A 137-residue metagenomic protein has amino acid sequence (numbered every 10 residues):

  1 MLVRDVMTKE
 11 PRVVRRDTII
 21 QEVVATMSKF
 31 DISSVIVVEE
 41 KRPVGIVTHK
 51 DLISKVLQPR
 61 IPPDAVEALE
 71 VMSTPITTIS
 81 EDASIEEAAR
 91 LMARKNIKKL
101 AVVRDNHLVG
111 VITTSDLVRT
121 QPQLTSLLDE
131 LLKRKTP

Functional and structural regions predicted by a protein language model:
M1-E10, T48-T77, S84-A93, V111-P137: Tandem CBS (Bateman) regulatory domains
T8-D17, K41: Short N-terminal leader segment in a subset of presequences, especially plant chloroplast and some mitochondrial
V13-D31, T78-N96, V103, Q121: The conserved cystathionine-beta-synthase
I19-V23, V35-E39, I53-P59: Short, functional N-terminal and low-complexity linear motifs
M27-F30, V35-D51, M92, L100-S115: A glycine-centered beta-loop-beta connector
S33, M72-P75, K98: A generic structural signal for short beta-strands and their flanking turns/coil linkers
